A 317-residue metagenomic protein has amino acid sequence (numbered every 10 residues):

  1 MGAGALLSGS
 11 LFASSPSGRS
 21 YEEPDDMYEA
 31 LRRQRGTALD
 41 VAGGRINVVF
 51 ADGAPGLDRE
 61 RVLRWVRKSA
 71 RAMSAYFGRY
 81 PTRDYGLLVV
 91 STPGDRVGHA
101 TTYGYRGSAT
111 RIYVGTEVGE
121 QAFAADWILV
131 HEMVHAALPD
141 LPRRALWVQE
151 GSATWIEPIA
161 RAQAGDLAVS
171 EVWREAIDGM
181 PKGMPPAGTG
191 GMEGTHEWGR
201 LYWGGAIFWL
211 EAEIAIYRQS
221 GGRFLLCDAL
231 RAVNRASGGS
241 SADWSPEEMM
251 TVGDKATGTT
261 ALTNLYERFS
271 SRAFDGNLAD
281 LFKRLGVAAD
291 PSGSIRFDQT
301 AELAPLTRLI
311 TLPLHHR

Functional and structural regions predicted by a protein language model:
M1-S17: N-terminal export signals
S17-R32: Long, contiguous juxta-domain segments that are non-catalytic but functionally important
G18-Y21, V49, G239-R317: Beta/coil-rich, acidic/histidine-enriched accessory regions frequently appended to metallopeptidases
R35-L141, A145: Juxtacatalytic substrate-recognition/specificity segment
G56-K68, G119-A124, I128, R143 (+6 more regions): Soluble non-cytosolic domains of exported or imported proteins
R64-R71, A75, T154, L210 (+2 more regions): Solvent-exposed, polar/charged alpha-helical surfaces in well-ordered, non-transmembrane soluble domains, broadly
R71-R79, H135-L138, P158-A162, E213-G221 (+4 more regions): Sec-exported extracytoplasmic/periplasmic mature domains
T102, F123, P142-S220, L226 (+2 more regions): Acidic/His/Gly-enriched intrinsically disordered linker/tail segments that often contain short helix/coil "MoRF-like"
